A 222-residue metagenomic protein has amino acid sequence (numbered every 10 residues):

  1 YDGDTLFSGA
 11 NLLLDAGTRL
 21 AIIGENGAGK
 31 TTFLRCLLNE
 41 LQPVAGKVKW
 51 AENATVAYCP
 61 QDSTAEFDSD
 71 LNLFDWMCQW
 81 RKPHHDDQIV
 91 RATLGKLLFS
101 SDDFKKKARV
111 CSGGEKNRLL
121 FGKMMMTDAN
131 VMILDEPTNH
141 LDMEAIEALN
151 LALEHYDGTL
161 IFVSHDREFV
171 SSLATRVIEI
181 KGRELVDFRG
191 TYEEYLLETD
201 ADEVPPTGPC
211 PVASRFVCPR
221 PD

Functional and structural regions predicted by a protein language model:
Y1-D222: ABC ATP-binding cassette signature C-motif
